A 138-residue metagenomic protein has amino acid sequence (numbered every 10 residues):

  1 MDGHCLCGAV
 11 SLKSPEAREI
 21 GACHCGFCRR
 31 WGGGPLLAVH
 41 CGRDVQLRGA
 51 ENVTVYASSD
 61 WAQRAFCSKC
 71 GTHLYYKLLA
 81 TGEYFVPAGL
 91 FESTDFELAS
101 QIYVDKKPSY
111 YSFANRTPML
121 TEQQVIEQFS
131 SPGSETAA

Functional and structural regions predicted by a protein language model:
M1-H4, A9-A138: A short Gly-Trp-Pro
